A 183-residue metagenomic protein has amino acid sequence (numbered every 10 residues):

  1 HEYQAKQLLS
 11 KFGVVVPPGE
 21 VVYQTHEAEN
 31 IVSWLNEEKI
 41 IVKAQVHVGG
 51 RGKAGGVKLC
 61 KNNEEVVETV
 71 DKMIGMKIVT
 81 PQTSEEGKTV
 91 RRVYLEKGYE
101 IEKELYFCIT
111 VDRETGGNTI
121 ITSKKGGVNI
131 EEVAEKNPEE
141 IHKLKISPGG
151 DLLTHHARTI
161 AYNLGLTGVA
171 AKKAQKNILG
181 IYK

Functional and structural regions predicted by a protein language model:
E2-L9, L35-G52, T80-I101, F107 (+1 more regions): ATP-grasp fold ATP-binding core
Q4, P17-P18, Q24, N36 (+4 more regions): Expand to "…catalyze enediolate/carbanion chemistry for C-C bond making/breaking, isomerization, decarboxylation
S10-K11, G50-G52, P138-H142, L152-G165: Gly-rich Lys/Arg/Thr-decorated short loops/hinges at beta-loop-alpha junctions or inter-strand turns that position
V16-G19, V42-T69, Y106, N129-E132 (+1 more regions): Glycine-rich phosphate-binding loop of ATP-grasp-fold ATP-dependent ligases
V22, K58-N62, T110, I121-S123: Short beta-strand-to-turn element immediately C-terminal to the catalytic PLP-Schiff-base lysine in fold type I
N36-I41, L59-T80, G126-N129, P138: Active-site cofactor/substrate anionic-group-binding motifs, chiefly glycine- and Lys/Arg-rich phosphate-binding loops
T80-P148: Hydrophobic alpha-helical hairpins/lids featuring a short glycine-rich hinge
R158-K183: A long amphipathic alpha-helix within ATP-dependent nucleotide-binding catalytic cores
